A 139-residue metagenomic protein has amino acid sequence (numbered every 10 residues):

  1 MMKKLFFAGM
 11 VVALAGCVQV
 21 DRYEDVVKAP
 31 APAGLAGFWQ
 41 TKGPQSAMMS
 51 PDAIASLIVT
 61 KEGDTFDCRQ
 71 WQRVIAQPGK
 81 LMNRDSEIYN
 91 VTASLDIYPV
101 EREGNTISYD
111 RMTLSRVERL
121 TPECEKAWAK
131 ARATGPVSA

Functional and structural regions predicted by a protein language model:
M1-L5: Positively charged n-region of N-terminal signal peptides that target proteins for export
A13-G16: C-terminal motif of bacterial Sec signal peptides marking the signal peptidase cleavage site
V18-V20: Bacterial signal peptide processing site
Y23-Q40: N-terminal helix-cap/turn-to-beta initiation motif at the start of protein domains
E24-D25, T41-I88: N-terminal glycine/threonine-rich, aromatic-flanked beta-hairpin/loop signature
R69-V74, V91-I97, Y109-S115: Secondary-structure transition/turn motif
Y109-A139: C-terminal partner/receptor-binding element of secreted or periplasmic proteins
